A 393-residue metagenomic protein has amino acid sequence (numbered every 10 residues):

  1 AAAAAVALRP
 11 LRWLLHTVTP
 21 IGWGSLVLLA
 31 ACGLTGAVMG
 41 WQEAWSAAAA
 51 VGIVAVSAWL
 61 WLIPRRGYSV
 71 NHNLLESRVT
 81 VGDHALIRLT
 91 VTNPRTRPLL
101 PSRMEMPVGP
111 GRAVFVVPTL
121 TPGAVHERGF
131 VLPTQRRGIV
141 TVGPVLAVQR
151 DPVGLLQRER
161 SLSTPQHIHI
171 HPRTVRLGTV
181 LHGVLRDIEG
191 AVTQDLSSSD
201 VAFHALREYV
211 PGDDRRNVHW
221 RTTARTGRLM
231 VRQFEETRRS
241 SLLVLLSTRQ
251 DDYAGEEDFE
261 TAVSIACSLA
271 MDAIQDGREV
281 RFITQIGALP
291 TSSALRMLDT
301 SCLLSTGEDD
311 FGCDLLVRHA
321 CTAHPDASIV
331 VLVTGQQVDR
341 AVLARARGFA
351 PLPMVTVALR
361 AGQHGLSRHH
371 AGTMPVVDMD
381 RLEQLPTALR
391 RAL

Functional and structural regions predicted by a protein language model:
A1-A5, H16, P211-L393: Exposed, interaction-prone extracellular/peripheral surfaces
A1-N71: Extracellular/lumenal glycan-associated context and N-glycosylation machinery
G52-S293, I329, V333: An amphipathic, basic-hydrophobic helix/alpha-beta surface used to engage anionic, phosphate-rich ligands or surfaces
